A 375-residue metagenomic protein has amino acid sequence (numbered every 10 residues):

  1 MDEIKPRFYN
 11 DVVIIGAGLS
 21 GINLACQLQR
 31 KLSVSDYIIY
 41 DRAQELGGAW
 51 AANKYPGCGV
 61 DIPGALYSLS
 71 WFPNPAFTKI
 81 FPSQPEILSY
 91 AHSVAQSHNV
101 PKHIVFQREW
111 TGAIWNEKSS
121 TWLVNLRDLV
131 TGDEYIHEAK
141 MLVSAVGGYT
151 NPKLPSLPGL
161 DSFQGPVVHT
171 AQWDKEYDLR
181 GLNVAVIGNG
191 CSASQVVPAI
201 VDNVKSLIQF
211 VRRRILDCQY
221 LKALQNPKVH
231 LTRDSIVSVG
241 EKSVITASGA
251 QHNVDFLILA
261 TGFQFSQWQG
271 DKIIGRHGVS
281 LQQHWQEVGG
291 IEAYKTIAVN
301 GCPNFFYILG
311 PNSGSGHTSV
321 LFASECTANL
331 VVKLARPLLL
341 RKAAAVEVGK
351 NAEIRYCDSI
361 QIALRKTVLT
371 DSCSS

Functional and structural regions predicted by a protein language model:
R7-I39, A193-I200: N-terminal Rossmann-like FAD-binding beta1-loop-alpha1 element of flavoenzymes
F8-N10, T131-M141, L179, A247-F256: Core beta-strand elements of the Rossmann-like FAD/NAD(P) dinucleotide-binding domain in flavoenzyme oxidoreductases
Q44-S93, F210-R213: Glycine-rich active-site loop/strand segments that organize a redox cofactor
L69, P73-F77, S83-Y90, Q96 (+6 more regions): Glycine-rich dinucleotide-binding loop and its adjacent helix/turn
T78-T150: Feature captures the FAD/FMN-dependent oxidoreductase FAD-binding
F106-T121, P227-A247: A conserved short coil-to-beta-strand element within the FAD-binding core of flavoproteins
R212-G240, H252-I274, C357-S375: C-terminal catalytic lobe of FAD-dependent flavoproteins
R212-R213, E292-A293, F306-S375: C-terminal, flexible cofactor-proximal segment of oxidoreductases
